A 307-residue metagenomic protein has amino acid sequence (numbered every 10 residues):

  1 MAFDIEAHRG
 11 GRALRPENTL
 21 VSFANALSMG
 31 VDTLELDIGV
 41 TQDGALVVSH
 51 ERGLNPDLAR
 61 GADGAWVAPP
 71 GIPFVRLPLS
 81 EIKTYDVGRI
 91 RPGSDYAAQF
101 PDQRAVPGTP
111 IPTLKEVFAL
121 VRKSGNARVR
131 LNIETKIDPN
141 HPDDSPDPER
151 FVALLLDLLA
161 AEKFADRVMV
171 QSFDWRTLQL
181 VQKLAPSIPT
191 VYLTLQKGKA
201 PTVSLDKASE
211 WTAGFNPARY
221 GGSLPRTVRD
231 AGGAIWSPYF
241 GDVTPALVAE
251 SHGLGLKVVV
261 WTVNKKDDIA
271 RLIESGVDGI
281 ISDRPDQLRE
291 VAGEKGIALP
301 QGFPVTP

Functional and structural regions predicted by a protein language model:
M1-P307: Phosphate-group recognition and catalysis centered on beta-loop-alpha active-site segments
